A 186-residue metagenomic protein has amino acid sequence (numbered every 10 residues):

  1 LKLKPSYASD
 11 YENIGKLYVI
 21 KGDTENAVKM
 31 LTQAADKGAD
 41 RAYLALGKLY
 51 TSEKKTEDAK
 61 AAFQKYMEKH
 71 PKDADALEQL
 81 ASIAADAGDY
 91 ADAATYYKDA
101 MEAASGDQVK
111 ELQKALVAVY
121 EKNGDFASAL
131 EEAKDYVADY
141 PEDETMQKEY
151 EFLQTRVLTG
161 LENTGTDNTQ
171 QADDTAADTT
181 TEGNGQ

Functional and structural regions predicted by a protein language model:
P5, D36-A39, P71, S105-D107 (+1 more regions): Short coil turns that delineate tetratricopeptide repeat
D10, A42-L44, A76, K110-L112 (+1 more regions): TPR alpha-solenoid repeat register
N13, A45-K48, Q79-S82, A115 (+1 more regions): Canonical tetratricopeptide repeat
I20-K21, S52-E53, D86-A87, V119-K122 (+1 more regions): Register position in tetratricopeptide repeats
Q33-A34, K65-Y66, D99-A100, D135-Y136: Canonical positions in the second alpha-helix
